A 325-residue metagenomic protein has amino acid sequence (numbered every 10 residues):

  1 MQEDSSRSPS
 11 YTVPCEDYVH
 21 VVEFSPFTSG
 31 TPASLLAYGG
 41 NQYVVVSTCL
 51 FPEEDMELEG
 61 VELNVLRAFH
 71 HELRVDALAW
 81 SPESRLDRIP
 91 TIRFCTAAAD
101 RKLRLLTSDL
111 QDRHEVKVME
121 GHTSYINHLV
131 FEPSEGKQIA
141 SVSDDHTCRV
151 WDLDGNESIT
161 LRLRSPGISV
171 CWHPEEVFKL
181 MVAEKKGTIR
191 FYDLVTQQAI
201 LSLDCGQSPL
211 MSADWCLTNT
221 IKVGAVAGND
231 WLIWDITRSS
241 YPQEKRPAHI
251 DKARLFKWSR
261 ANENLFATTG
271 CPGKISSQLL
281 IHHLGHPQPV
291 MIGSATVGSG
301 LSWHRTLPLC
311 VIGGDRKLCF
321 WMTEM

Functional and structural regions predicted by a protein language model:
M1-V13, S29-H70, S108-Q111: Beta-propeller domains
T12-V19, A68-V75, M119-I126, L161-G167 (+3 more regions): WD40/WD-repeat beta-propeller blade N-cap
Y18, P32, R74, P90 (+14 more regions): WD40/WD-repeat beta-propeller blade-loop signature
E23-A33, A79-T91, L129-G136, C171-V177 (+3 more regions): Loop/turn segments within WD40 beta-propeller blades
L36, F94, I139, K179-L180 (+3 more regions): Hydrophobic beta-strand positions that form the internal "hydrophobic ladder" of WD40/Gbeta-like beta-propeller blades
G39-N41, A97-D100, S141-D145, L153 (+4 more regions): Conserved strand-to-loop turn within each blade of WD40 beta-propeller repeats
V44-F51, L103-S108, L129, C148-L153 (+4 more regions): WD40-repeat beta-propellers
Q198-M325: Structured C-terminal portions of repeat-based eukaryotic scaffold domains
